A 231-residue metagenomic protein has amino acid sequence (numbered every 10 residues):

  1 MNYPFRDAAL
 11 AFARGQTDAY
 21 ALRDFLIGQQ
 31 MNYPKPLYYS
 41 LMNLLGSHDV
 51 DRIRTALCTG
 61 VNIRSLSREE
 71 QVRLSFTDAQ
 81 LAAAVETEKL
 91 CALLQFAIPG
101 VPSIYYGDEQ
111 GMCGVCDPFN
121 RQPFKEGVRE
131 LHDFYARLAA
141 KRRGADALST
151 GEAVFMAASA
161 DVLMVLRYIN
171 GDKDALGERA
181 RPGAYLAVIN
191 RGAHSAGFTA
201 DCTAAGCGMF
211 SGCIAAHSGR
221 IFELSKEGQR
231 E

Functional and structural regions predicted by a protein language model:
M1-D117, A187-A196: Conserved alpha/beta catalytic core and glycan-binding cleft of carbohydrate-active enzymes
Y39, E86-K89, H132-A136, P182 (+1 more regions): Feature representing long, continuous alpha-helical segments
D78-A83, P123-R129: Short, contiguous acidic/charged loop-to-helix segments that flank catalytic cores in large enzymes
D117-P123: Acyl/amide activation-and-transfer machinery of modular secondary-metabolite enzymes
F124-A158, S218: Aromatic- and carboxylate-lined catalytic core of secreted/periplasmic carbohydrate-active enzymes
E130, M156-D201: Carbohydrate-binding surface patches
D201-F210: Solvent-exposed beta-hairpin/edge-strand motifs
F210-E231: C-terminal beta-strand-rich structural cap/linker in extracellular carbohydrate-active enzymes
